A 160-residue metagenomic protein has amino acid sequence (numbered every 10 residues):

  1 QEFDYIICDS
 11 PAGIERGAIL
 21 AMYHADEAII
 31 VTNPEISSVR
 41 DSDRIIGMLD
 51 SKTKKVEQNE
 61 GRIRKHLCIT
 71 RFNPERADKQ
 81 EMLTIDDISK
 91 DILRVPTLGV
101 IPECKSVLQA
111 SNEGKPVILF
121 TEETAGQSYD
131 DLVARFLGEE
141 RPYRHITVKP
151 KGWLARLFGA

Functional and structural regions predicted by a protein language model:
Y5-P96: Conserved catalytic-core segment of NTP-binding enzymes
V56-A160: C-terminal lobe/tail of nucleotide-utilizing enzymes
